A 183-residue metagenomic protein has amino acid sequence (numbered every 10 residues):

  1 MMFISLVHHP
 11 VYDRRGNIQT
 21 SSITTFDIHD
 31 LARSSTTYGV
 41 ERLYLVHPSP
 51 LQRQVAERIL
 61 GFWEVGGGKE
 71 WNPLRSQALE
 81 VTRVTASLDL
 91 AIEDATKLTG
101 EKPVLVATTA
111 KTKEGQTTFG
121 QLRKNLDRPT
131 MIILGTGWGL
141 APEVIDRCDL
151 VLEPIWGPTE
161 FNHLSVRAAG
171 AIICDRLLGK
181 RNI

Functional and structural regions predicted by a protein language model:
M1-A110, A171-N182: RNA substrate-binding interface of SAM-dependent RNA methyltransferases
T25, T85, N125-P129, T159: Generic hydrophobic-segment detector
V40, K102, R128, C148-D149: Short, well-ordered alpha-helix to beta-strand connector turns
Q52-V55, E114-G115, L140, F161-N162: Secondary-structure boundary/capping motif
V55-I59, F119, L164-S165: Short secondary-structure transition/capping segments
A107-V144, P154: Long, charge-patterned amphipathic alpha-helical coiled-coil/hairpin "stalk" segments used as oligomerization
W138-I183: Structured adenosyl-cofactor binding patch, chiefly the S-adenosyl-L-methionine
